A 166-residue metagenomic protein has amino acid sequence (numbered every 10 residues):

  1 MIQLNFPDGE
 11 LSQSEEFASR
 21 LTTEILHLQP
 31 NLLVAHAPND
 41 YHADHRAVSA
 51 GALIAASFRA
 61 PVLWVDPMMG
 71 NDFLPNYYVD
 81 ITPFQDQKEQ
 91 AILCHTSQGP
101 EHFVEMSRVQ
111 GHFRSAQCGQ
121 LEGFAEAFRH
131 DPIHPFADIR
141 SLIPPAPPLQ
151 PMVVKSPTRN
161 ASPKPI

Functional and structural regions predicted by a protein language model:
M1-F58, M69, G123, P145 (+1 more regions): Active-site beta-strand->loop->alpha-helix modules in alpha/beta enzyme cores, enriched in Gly/His/Asp(Glu)
R59, P67-I166: The feature marks non-catalytic terminal segments
